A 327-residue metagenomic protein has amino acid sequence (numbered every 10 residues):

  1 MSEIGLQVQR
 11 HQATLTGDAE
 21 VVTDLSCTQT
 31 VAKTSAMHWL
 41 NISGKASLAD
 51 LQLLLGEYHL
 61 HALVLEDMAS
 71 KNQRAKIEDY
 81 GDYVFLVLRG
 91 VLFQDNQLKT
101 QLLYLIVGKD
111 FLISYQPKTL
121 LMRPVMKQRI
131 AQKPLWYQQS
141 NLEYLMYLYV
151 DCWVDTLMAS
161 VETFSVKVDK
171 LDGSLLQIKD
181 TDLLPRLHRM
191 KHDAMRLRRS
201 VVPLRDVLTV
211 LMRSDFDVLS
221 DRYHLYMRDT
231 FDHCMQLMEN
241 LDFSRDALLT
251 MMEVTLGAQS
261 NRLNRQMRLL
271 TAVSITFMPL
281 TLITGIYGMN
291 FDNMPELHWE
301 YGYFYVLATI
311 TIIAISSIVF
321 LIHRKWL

Functional and structural regions predicted by a protein language model:
M1-R222, Y226-D229, H233-N240, W326-L327: Peripheral, non-transmembrane regulatory/ligand-interaction domains of membrane transport proteins
D232-L327: Hydrophobic alpha-helical transmembrane segments and their immediately adjacent juxtamembrane loops
